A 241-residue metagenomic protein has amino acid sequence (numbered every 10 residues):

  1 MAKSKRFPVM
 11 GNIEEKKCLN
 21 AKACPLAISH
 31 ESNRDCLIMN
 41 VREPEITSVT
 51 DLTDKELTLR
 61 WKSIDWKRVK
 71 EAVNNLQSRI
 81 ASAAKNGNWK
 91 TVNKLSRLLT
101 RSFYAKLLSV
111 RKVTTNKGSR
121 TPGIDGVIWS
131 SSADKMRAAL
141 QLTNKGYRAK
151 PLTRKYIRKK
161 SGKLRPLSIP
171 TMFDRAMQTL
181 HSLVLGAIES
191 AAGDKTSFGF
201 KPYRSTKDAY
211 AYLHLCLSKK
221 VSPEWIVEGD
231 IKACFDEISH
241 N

Functional and structural regions predicted by a protein language model:
M1-M136: Non-catalytic, polymerase-adjacent accessory regions of viral genome-replication enzymes
D35-T47, R165-K195: Glycine/proline-rich, flexible active-site/cofactor-binding loop segments that harbor closely spaced acidic
R60, V184-E237: Active-site-proximal segment of RNA-dependent polymerases
A72, N88, I169, F173-M177 (+5 more regions): Hydrophobic (often cysteine-bearing) scaffold residues that line and stabilize catalytic clefts of nucleotide/cofactor
R79, A83, L98, T179-I188 (+1 more regions): Generic, well-ordered alpha-helical scaffold segments in large soluble proteins
V110-V113, A138-K163, M172, A176-L185 (+1 more regions): Reverse-transcriptase-like RNA-dependent polymerase core
K117-S130, A149-A176, A192-S205, V227-E228: Short, conserved non-catalytic motifs in the polymerase core
P122, E237-I238: Switch/connector loops and helix/strand junctions flanking conserved nucleotide-binding motifs in nucleotide-processing
